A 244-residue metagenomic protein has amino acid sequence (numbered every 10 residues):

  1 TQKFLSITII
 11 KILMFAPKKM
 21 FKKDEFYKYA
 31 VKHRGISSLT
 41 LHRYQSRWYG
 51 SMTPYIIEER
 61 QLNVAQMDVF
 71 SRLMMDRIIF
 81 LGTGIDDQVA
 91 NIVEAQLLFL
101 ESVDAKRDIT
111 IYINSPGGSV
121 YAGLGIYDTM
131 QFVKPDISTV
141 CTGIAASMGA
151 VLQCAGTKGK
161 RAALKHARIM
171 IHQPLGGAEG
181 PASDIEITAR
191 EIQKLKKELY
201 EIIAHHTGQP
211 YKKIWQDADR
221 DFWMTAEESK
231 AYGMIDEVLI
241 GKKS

Functional and structural regions predicted by a protein language model:
T8-I9: Compositionally biased low-complexity segments, especially N-terminal hydrophobic helices that form the hydrophobic
I12-S244: Terminal-region recognition feature
